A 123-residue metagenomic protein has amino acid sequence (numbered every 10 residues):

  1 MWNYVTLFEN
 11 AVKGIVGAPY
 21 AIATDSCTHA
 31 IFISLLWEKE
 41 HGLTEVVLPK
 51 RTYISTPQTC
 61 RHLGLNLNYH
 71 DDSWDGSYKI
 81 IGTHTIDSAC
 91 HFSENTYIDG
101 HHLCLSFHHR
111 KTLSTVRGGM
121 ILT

Functional and structural regions predicted by a protein language model:
M1-Y4: A charged, aromatic-enriched C-terminal amphipathic alpha-helix characteristic of glycosyltransferases across folds
T6-E45, T59-H62, Y69: Phosphate-binding glycine-rich loop
V12, R117-M120: Small-molecule pocket liners
T24-T28, I54, L113: Glycine-rich phosphate-binding loop at the start of an alpha helix
L36-N95: PLP-dependent aminotransferase-like
T85-T115: Conserved active-site segment immediately N-terminal to the catalytic lysine that forms the internal aldimine
S106, G119-T123: Short beta-strand-to-turn element immediately C-terminal to the catalytic PLP-Schiff-base lysine in fold type I
